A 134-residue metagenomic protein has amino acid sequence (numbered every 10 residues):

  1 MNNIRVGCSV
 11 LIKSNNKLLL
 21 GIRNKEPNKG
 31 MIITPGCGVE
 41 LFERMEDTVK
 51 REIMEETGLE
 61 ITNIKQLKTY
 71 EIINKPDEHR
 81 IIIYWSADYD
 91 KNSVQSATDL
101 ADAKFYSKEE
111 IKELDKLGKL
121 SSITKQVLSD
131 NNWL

Functional and structural regions predicted by a protein language model:
M1-L18, P35, T69, S86: Conserved N-terminal beta-strand and adjoining loop/helix that marks the start of the Nudix/MutT-like hydrolase domain
N3-R5, K13, P27, D77-R80 (+1 more regions): A generic fold-level signal
I12-S14, I22, Y89, S107: Residue-level signal for short segments within beta-strands and strand-turn junctions of well-structured beta-sheet
S14-E55: Conserved Nudix-box catalytic region and its N-terminal flanking loop in Nudix hydrolases and closely related
K25-E26, T69-I72: Short active-site-proximal "capping" loops at secondary-structure junctions
V39-T62, I72-L120: Unchanged
N63-L67: A structural signal for short, hydrophobic beta-strand segments that form beta-sheets in beta-rich/all-beta domains
L120-L134: Charged phosphate-binding loop/patch that engages nucleotide di/tri-phosphates or the phosphate backbone of nucleic
